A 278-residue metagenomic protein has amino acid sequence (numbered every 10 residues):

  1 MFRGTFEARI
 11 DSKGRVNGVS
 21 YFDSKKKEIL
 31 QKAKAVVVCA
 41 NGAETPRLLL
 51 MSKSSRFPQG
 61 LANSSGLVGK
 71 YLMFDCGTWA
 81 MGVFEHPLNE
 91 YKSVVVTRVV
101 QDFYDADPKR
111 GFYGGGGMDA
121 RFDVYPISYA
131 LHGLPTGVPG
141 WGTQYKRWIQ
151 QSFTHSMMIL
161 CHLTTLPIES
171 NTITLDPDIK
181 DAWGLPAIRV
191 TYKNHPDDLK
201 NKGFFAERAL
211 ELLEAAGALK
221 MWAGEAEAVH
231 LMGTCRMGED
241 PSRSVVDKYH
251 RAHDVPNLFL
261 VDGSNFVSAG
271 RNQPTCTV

Functional and structural regions predicted by a protein language model:
F2-S12, T154-T165, S170, L185-A269 (+1 more regions): A glycine-rich dinucleotide-binding beta-alpha-beta segment and adjacent secondary-structure elements that constitute
E7-R9, V19-K92, D262, T277-V278: Glycine-rich loop(s) and the adjacent beta-strand/alpha-helix scaffold that form part
L30-K34, T174, W222: Short amphipathic beta-strand/extended segments with alternating polar/hydrophobic composition
K34-V36, R121, Y125-I127, E227-A228: A short, sequence-level motif marking secondary-structure junctions
L48-L49, V68, V100, I173-L175 (+3 more regions): Long, contiguous hydrophobic alpha-helical segments, chiefly transmembrane helices and signal peptides
S65-P186, P196, R243, H253 (+1 more regions): FAD cofactor-binding and catalytic pocket of flavoenzymes
